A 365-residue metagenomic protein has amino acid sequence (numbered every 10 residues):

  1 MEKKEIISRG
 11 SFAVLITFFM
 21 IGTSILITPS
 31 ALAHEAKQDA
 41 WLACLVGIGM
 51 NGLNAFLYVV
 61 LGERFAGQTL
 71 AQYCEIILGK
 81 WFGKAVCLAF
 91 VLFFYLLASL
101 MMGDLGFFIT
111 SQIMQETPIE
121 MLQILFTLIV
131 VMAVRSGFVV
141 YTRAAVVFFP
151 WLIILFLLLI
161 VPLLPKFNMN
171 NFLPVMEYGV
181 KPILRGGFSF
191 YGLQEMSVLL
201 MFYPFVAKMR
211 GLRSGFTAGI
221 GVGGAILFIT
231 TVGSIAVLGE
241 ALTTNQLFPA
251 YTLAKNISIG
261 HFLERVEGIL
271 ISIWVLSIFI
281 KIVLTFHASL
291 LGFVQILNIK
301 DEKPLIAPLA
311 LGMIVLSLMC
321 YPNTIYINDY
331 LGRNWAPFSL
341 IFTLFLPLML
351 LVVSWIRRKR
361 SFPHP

Functional and structural regions predicted by a protein language model:
M1-T28, A36-Q38, F205-V206, V353-P365: Membrane-interface "cap" regions at the ends of multi-pass membrane proteins
I21, I25-S30, H34-I119: Membrane helical hairpin/interfacial module
H34, D104-T110, T127-F148, F205-R210 (+1 more regions): Membrane-water interface regions at transmembrane-helix termini and the short interhelical loops of multi-pass membrane
D39, A43-I48, A144-L152, K208-V232 (+1 more regions): Junctions where cytoplasmic loops transition into the N-terminal start of transmembrane alpha-helices in multi-pass
Y95-A98, M102, V134, W151-M176 (+2 more regions): Hydrophobic alpha-helical segments and their helix-loop junctions in multi-pass secondary transporters
L105, E120, A133-I160, A336-L346: Membrane-interface loop-to-helix entry segments
I109-L125, P150-G211, E240-L247, I271: Helix-loop-helix junctions that connect adjacent transmembrane segments in multi-pass membrane transporters
V237-E267: Membrane-interface interhelical connector segments
